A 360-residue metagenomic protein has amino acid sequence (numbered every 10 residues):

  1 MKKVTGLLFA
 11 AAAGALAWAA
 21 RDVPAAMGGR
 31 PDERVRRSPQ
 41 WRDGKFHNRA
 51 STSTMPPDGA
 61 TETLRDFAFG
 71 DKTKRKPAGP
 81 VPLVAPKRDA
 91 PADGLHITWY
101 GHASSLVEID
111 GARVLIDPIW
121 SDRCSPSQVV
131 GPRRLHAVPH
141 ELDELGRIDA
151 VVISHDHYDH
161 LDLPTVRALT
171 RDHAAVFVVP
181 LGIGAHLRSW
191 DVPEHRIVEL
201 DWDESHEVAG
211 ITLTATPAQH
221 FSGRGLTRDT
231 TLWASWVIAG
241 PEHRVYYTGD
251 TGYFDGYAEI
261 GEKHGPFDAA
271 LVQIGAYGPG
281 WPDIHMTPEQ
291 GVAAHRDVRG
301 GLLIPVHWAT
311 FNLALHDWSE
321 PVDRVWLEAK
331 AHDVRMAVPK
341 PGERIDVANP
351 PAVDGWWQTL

Functional and structural regions predicted by a protein language model:
K2-G6, W18-G44, A150, V176-V178 (+2 more regions): Cap/insert and terminal regions of metallo-dependent hydrolase folds
K2-R133, V138-E144, I238-Y247, D268-G275 (+1 more regions): Metallo-beta-lactamase
S38, V129-V178, G265-L271: Active-site metal-binding motif and surrounding structural segment of the metallo-beta-lactamase
K72-G94, P180-H243, R324-P351: Metallo-beta-lactamase
A103-D110, E207-F267, P282, M286-Q290: Catalytic core of the metallo-beta-lactamase
I116-D117, F177-V178, E194-D203, D268-Q273: Short hydrophobic/aromatic-enriched beta-strand-loop microsegments
P118-W120, D156, A218-H220, G249-T251 (+3 more regions): Active-site metal-binding loops of divalent metal-dependent hydrolases
W120-A137, F221-T227, G278-I284, N312: Acidic/histidine-rich helix-loop elements that form or flank divalent-metal/phosphate-binding sites at the catalytic
